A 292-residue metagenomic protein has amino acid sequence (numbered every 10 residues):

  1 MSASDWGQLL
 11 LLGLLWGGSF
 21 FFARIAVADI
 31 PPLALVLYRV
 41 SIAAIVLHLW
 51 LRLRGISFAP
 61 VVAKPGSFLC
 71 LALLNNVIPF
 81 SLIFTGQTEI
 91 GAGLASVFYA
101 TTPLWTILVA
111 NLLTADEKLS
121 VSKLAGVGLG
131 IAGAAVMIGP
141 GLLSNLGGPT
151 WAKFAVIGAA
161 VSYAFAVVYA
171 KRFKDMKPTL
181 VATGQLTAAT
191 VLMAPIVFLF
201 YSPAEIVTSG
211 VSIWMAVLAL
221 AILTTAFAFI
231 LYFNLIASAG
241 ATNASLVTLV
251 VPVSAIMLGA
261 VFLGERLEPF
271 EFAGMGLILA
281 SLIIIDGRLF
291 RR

Functional and structural regions predicted by a protein language model:
M1-L37, T85, N145-R172, V191-P195: Glycine-/small-residue-enriched transmembrane alpha-helix faces in small-molecule transporters and effluxers
L15-F20, H48-Y99, V136, A221-A239: Specific transmembrane alpha-helical segments of multi-pass solute transporters/efflux pumps, especially DMT/EamA
G17, F21, H48, A72-V77 (+7 more regions): Hydrophobic/small/kink-forming positions within alpha-helical transmembrane segments of polytopic membrane proteins
F22-I30, F84-T88, I138-W151, F198-A216 (+1 more regions): Membrane-interface helix termini and inter-helical loops of multi-pass transporters
A34-I45, N75, I83-V121, A159 (+1 more regions): Specific alpha-helical transmembrane segments that line the substrate/conduction pathway and gating interfaces
L37-Y38, N76, A95-T101, V168-V191 (+1 more regions): Helix-helix packing/entry segments at the starts of transmembrane helices
L47, L69, V109, V121-G141 (+4 more regions): Hydrophobic transmembrane alpha-helices of multi-pass small-molecule transport proteins
L47, T106-L108, L112, M137 (+3 more regions): Transmembrane alpha-helical segments that form core, pore/gating elements of small-molecule transporters/exporters
